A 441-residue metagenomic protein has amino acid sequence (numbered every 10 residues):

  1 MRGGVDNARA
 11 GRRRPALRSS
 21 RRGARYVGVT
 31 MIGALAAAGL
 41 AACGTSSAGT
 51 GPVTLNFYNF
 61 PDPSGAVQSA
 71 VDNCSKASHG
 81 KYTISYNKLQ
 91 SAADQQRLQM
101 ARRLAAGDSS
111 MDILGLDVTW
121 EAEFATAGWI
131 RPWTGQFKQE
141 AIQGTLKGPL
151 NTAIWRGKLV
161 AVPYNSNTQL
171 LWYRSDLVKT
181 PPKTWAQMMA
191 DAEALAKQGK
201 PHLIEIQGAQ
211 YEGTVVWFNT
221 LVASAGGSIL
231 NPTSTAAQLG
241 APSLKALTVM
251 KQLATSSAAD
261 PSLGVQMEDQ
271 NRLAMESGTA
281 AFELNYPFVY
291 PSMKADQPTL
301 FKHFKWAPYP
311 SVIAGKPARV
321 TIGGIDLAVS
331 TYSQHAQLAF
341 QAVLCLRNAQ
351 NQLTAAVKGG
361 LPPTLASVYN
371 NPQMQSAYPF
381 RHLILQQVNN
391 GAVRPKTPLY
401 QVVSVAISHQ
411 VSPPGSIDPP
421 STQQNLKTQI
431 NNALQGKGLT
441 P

Functional and structural regions predicted by a protein language model:
R2-A122, I313-G315, Q429-P441: Conserved N-terminal structural module of periplasmic/extracytoplasmic solute-binding proteins
R2-G3, Q386-P441: Conserved C-terminal helix/tail region of periplasmic/extracytoplasmic solute-binding proteins
K88-Q99, T119, Q187, S262-E276: Short helix-initiation/N-cap motifs at beta->coil->alpha
A101-R103, S110-D112, E140-Y173, K316-R319 (+1 more regions): A structural signal for short loop-to-beta-strand junctions that line the ligand-binding cleft of periplasmic/secreted
V118-T168, T180, Q187-M189, K305 (+1 more regions): Hinge/lid segment of periplasmic solute-binding proteins
G135-T145, E205-G208, A225-T248, A295-T299 (+5 more regions): Short, solvent-exposed loop/beta-turn-alpha elements that line the ligand-binding surface or hinge of extracytoplasmic
D191-A192, Q198, T233-G264, Y309: Glycine-centered hinge/linker elements that transmit conformational signals in sensory and ligand-binding systems
Q252-A258, A295-G359: Extracytoplasmic/periplasmic substrate-recognition and gating elements
